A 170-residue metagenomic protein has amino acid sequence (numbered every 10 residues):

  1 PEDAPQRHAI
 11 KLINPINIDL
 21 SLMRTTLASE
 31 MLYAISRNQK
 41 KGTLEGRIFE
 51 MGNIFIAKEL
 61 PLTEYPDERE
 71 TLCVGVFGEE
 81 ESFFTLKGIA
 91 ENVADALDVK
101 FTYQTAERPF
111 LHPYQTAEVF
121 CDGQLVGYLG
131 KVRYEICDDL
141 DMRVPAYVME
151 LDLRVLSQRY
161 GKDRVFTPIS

Functional and structural regions predicted by a protein language model:
P1-S170: Extended beta-strand-rich architecture
